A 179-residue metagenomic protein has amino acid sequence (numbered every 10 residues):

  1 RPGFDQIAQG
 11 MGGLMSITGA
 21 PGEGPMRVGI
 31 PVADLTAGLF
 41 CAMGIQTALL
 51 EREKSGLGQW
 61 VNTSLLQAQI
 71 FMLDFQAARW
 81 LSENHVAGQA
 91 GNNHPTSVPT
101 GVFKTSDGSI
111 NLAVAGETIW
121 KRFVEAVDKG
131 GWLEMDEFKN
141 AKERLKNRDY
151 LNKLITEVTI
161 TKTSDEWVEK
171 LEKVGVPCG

Functional and structural regions predicted by a protein language model:
R1-T118: Active-site-adjacent "lid/gating" segments in soluble enzymes
V98-C178: Aromatic-enriched alpha-helical interface/lid elements that frame and gate functional surfaces
